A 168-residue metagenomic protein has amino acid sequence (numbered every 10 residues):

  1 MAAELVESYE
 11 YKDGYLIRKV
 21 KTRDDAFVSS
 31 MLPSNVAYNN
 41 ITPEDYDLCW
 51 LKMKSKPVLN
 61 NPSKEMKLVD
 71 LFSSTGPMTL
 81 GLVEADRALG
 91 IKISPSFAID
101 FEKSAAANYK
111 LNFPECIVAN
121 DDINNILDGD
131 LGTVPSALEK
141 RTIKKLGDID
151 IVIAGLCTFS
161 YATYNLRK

Functional and structural regions predicted by a protein language model:
A2-K168: Conserved active-site and SAM-binding loop architecture of S-adenosyl-L-methionine-dependent nucleic-acid
